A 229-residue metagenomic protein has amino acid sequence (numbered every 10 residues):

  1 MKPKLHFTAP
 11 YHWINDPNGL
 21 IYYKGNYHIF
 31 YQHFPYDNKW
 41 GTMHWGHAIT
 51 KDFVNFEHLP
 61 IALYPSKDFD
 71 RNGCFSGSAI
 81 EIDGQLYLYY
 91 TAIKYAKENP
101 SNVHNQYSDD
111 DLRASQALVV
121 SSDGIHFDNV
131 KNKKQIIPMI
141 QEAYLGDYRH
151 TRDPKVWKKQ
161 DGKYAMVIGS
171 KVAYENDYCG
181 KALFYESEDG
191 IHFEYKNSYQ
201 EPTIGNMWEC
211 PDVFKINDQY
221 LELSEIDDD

Functional and structural regions predicted by a protein language model:
M1-D153, W157-E209, K215-D229: Beta-rich carbohydrate-recognition and catalytic domains
